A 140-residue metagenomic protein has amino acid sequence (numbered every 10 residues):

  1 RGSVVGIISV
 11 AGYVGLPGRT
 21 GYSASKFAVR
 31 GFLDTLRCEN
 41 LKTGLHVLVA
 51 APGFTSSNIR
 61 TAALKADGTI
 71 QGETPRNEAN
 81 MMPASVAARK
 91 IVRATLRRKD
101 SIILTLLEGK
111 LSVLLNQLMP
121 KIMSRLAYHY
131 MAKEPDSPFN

Functional and structural regions predicted by a protein language model:
G6: Rossmann-fold scaffold of SDR-type NAD(P)-dependent oxidoreductases
S9: Residue(s) in the substrate-gating loop at a strand-loop-helix junction that position the organic substrate next
V14, T35-H46: Active-site-adjacent segment of SDR/Rossmann-fold oxidoreductases
V14-T20: Active-site loop immediately N-terminal to the catalytic Tyr-X3-Lys motif of short-chain dehydrogenase/reductase
Y22, R30: Catalytic tyrosine of NAD(P)H-dependent dehydrogenase/reductases that use a Tyr as the general acid/base
S25: Active-site helix of classical SDR
K42-L107: SDR active-site lid
K99-E134: A transmembrane-helix-recognition feature enriched in membrane-embedded lipid enzymes and envelope glyco-/phospholipid
